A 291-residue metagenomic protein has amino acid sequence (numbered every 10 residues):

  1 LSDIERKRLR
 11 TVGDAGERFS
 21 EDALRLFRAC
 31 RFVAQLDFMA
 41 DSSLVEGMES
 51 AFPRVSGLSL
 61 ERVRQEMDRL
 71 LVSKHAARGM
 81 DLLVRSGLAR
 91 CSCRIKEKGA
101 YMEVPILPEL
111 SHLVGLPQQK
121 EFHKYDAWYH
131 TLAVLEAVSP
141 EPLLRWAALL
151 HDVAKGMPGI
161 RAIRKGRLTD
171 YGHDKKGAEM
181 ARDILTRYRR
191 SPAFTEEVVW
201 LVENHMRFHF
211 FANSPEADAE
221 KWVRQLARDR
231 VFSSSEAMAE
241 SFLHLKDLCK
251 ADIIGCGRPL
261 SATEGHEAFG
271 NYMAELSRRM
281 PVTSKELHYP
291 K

Functional and structural regions predicted by a protein language model:
L1-E141, R145, K155-L168, E179-R190: Glycine- and charge-enriched loop/helix tracts that form the active or gating conduit in phosphate/cation-handling
G99, E109-L113, K120-K291: C-terminal subdomains that position terminal phosphate/3'-OH groups for nucleotidyl transfer/ligation, primarily on
